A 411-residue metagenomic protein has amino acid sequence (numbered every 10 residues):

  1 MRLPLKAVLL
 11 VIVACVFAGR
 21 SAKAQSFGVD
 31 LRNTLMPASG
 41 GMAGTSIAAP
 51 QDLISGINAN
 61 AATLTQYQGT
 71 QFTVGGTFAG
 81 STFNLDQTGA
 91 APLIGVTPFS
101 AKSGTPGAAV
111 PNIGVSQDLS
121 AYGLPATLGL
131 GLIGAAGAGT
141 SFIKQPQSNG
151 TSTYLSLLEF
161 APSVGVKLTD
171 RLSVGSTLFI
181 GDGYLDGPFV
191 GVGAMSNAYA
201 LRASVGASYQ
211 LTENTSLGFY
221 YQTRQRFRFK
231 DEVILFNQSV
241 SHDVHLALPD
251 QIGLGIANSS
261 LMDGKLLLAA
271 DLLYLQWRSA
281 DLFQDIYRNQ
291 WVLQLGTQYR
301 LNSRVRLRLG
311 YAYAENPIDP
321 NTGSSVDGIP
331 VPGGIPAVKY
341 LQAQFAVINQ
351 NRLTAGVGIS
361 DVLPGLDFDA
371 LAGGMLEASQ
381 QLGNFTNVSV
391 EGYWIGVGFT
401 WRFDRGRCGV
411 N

Functional and structural regions predicted by a protein language model:
M1-V29, D404-N411: Cleavable N-terminal export/targeting peptides
S21-L128, L132-G134, P336-A337, L341-N349: N-terminal, post-signal peptide beta-strand-biased segments of exported outer-membrane/organellar beta-barrel and other
G28, P92, G206-N411: Outer membrane beta-barrel transmembrane domains
P37, G56-A59, P106-N112, L157-A161 (+5 more regions): Transmembrane beta-barrel architecture of outer-membrane proteins
T77-S81, I133-G137, F179-G183, D271-L275 (+2 more regions): Short glycine-rich beta-strand segments
L85, I143-N149, F229-I234: Outer-membrane beta-barrel proteins, especially TonB-dependent receptors
S100-T223: Transmembrane beta-barrel wall of Gram-negative outer-membrane proteins
